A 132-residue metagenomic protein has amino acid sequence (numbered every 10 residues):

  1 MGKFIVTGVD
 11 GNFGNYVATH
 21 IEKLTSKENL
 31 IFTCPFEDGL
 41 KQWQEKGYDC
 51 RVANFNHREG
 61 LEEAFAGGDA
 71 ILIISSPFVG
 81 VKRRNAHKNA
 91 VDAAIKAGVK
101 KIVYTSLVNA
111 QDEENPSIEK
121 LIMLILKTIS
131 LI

Functional and structural regions predicted by a protein language model:
G2-K27: N-terminal Rossmann NAD(P)H-binding glycine-rich loop of SDR-like oxidoreductase domains
K3, D69-A70, K101: Structural motif
G8, C34, S75, S106: Short beta-strand/turn micro-motifs composed of small residues that flank or help shape donor/cofactor-binding pockets
I31-E37, A53-H57: N-terminal Rossmann-fold cofactor-binding loop
L40: Short alpha-helix immediately C-terminal to the canonical SAM-binding loop
Q44, Y48-D69: Conserved Rossmann-fold cofactor-binding substructure of NAD(P)-dependent oxidoreductases
S76-I132: Glycine-/Pro-rich loop/turn segments that contact NAD(P) or position catalytic residues in Rossmann-like domains
